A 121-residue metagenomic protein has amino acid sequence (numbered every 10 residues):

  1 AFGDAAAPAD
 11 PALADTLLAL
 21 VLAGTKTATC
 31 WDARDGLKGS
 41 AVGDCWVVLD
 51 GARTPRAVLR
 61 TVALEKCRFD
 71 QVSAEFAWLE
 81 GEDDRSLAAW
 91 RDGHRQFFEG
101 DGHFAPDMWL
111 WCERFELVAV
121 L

Functional and structural regions predicted by a protein language model:
A1-R60, L64-L121: Mixed-charge, low-complexity intrinsically disordered regions
